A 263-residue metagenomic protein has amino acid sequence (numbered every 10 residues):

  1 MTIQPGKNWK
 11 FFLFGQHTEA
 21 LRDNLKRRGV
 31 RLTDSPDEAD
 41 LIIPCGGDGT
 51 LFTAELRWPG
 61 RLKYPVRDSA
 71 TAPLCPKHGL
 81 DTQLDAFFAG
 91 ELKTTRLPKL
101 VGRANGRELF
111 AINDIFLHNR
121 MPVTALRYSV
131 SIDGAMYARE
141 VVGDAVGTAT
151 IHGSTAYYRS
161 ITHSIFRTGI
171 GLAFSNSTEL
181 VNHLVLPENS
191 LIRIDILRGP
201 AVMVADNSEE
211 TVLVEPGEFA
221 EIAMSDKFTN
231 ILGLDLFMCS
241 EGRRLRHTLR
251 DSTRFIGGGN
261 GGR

Functional and structural regions predicted by a protein language model:
I3-Q16: Short hydrophobic beta-strand segments
G29-D40: Short acidic low-complexity segments
G47-T50, S69, I151-T155: Short glycine-rich anion-binding loops that position phosphate/pyrophosphate groups of nucleotides and phosphorylated
A54-A70: A short, gly/pro- and small-residue-rich
S69-A145: Catalytic core of DAGKc-family lipid kinases
L117, M136-Y137, H183-R263: ATP/nucleoside-binding phosphotransfer catalytic cores, i.e., glycine-rich phosphate-binding loops
R139-N182: Gly/Ser/Thr-rich active-site loops/lids in small-molecule metabolic enzymes that frequently grip phosphoryl groups
